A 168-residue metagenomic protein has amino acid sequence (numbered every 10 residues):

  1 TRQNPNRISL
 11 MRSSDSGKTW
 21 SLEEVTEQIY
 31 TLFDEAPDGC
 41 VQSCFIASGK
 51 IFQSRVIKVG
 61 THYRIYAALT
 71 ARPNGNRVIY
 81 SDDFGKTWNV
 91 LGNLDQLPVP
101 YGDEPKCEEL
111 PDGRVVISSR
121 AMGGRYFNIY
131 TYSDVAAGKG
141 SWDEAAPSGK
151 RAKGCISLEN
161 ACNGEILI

Functional and structural regions predicted by a protein language model:
T1-I168: Asp-box/BNR beta-propeller blade signature and adjacent active/binding-site loops in extracellular glycan-interacting
